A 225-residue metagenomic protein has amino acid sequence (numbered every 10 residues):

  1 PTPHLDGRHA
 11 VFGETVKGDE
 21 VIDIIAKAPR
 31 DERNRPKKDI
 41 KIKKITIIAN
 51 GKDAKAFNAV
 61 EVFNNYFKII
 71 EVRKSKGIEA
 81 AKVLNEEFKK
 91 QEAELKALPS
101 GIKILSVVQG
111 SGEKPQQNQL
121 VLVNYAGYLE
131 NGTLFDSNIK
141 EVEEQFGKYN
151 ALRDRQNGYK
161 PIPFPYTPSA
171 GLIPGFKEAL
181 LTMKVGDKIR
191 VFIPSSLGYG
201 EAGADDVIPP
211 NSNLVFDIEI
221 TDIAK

Functional and structural regions predicted by a protein language model:
P1-K225: Cross-family detector of peptidyl-prolyl cis-trans isomerase
